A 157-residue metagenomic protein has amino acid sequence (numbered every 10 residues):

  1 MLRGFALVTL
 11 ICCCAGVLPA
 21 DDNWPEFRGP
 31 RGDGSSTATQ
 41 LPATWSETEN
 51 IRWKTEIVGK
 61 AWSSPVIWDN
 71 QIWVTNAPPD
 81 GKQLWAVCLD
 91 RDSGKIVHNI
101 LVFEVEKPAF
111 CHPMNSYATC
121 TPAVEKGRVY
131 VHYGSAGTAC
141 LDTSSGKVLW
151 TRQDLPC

Functional and structural regions predicted by a protein language model:
M1-L2: N-terminal secretory signal peptides that target proteins for export/translocation
F5-G16: Bacterial N-terminal signal peptides
L18-C157: Noncatalytic, solvent-exposed loop/strand surfaces of beta-propeller-type extracellular/periplasmic domains
